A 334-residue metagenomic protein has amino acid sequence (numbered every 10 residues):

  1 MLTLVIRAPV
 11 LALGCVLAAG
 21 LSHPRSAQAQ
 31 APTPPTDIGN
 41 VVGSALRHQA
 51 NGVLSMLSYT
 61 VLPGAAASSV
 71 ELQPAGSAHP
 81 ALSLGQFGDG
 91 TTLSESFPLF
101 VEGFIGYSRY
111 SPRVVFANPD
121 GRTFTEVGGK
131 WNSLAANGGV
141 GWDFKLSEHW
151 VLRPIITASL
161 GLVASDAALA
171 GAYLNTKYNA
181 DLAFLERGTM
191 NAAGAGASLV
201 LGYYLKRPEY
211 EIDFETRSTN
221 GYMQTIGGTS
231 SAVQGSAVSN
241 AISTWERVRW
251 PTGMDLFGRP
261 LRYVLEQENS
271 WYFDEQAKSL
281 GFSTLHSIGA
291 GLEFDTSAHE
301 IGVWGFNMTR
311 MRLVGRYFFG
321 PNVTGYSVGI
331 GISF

Functional and structural regions predicted by a protein language model:
M1-I6: N-terminal secretory signal peptides that target proteins for export/translocation
P9-G20: Bacterial N-terminal signal peptides
Q28-P119: Short glycine/proline- and aromatic-enriched beta-strand/turn motifs that initiate or cap beta-hairpins
Q49, M56, T60, S96-F104 (+6 more regions): Residue-level detector of the transmembrane beta-barrel scaffold of outer-membrane proteins
F87-T92, G139-D143, S198-K206, W245-G253 (+2 more regions): Transmembrane beta-barrel domains of outer membrane proteins
G88-F100, K145-L152, Y204-D213, P251-R262 (+1 more regions): Short loop/turn motifs that connect adjacent beta-strands in outer-membrane beta-barrel proteins
L93-S243, W271-F273, K278-S283: Outer-membrane pore/translocation modules
I226, S231-F334: Outer membrane beta-barrel transmembrane domains
